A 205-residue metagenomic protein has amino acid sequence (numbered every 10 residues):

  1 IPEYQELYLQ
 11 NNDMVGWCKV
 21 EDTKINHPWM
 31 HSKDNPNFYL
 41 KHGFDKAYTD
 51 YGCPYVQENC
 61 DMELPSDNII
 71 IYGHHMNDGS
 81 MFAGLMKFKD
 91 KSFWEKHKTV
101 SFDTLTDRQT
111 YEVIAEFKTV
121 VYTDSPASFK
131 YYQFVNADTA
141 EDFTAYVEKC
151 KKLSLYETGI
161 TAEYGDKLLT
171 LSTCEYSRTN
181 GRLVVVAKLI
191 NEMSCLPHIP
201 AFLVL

Functional and structural regions predicted by a protein language model:
I1-M193, F202-L205: Solvent-exposed, non-transmembrane regions of membrane-associated and secreted proteins
